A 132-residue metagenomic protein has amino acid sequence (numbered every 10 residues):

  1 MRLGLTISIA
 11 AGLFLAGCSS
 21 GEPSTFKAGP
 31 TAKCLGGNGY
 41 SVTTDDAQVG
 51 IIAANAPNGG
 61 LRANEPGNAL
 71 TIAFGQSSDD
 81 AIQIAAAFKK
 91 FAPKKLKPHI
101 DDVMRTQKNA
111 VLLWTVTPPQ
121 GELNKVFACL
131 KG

Functional and structural regions predicted by a protein language model:
M1-I7: Bacterial N-terminal signal peptides that target proteins for export
F14-G17: C-terminal motif of bacterial Sec signal peptides marking the signal peptidase cleavage site
S19-G21: Bacterial signal peptide processing site
G36-G50, K94-K95, G132: Short secondary-structure junctions
Q48-A69: Secretory pathway targeting signatures of secreted, lumenal, and periplasmic proteins
V49-A54, A81-D102: An anionic, turn-rich surface loop/hairpin at beta-sheet edges that serves as a generic interaction/coordination patch
E65-Q83: A short acidic-to-branched-hydrophobic micro-motif
P93-G132: A short, solvent-exposed beta-edge/loop patch
